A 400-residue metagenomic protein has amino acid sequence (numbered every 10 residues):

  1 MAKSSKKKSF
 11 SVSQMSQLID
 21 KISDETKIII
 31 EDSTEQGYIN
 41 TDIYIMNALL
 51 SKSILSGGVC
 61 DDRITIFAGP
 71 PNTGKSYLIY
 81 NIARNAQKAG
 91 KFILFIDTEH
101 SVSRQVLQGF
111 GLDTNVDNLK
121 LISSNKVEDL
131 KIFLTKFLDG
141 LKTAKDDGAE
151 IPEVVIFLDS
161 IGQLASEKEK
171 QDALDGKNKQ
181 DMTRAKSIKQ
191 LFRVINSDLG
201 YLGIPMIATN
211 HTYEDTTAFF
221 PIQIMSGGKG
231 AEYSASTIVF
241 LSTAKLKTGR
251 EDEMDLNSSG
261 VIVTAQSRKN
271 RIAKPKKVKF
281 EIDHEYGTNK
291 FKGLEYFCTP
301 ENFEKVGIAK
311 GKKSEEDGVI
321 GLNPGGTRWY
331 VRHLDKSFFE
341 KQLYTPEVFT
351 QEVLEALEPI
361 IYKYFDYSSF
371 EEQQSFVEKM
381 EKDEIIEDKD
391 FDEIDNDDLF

Functional and structural regions predicted by a protein language model:
K3-V116, L134-T135: The Walker A/P-loop phosphate-binding site
K7-V12, I22, T26-D32, T41 (+4 more regions): Conserved phosphate-chemistry cores used by DNA topoisomerases
S56-C60, N85-A89, G111-N115, G140-E150 (+2 more regions): Conserved catalytic network of the ASCE P-loop NTPase/AAA+ motor domain
T65-F67, L94-I96, K120-I122, I207 (+1 more regions): Hydrophobic/aromatic beta-strand patches that form the interior of the parallel beta-sheet core in alpha/beta enzyme
A89-Q180, Q190: Conserved inter-motif catalytic segment of the P-loop NTP-binding fold
D181-F297, E301: Phosphate-binding/switch region of NTP-binding enzymes
K290-E340: Long, well-ordered amphipathic alpha-helical subdomains in the mid-to-C-terminal portions of large enzyme subunits
I320-F400: Terminal-proximal interaction/regulatory segments of ATP-powered molecular machines
